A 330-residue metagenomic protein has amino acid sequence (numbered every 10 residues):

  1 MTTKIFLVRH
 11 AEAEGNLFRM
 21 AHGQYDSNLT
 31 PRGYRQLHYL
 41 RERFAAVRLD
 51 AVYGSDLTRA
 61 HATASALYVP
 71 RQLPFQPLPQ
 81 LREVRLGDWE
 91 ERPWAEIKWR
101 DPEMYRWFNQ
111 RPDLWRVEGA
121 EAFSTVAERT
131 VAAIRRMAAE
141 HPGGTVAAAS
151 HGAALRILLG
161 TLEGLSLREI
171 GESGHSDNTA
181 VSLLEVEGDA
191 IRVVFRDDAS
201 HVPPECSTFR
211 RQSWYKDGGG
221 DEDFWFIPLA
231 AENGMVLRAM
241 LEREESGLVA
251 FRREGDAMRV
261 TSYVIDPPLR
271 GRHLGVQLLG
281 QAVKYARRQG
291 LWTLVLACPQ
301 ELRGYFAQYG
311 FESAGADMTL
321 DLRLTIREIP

Functional and structural regions predicted by a protein language model:
T2, D88-E96, T161-L229, L324-P330: Acidic, low-complexity terminal tails and accessory targeting/binding regions of phosphate-metabolizing enzymes
T2-T3, V8-L73, P77: Active-site-proximal alpha-helix that buttresses catalytic centers in soluble enzyme cores
H61, A132-A190, F311: Active-site-adjacent alpha-helix immediately C-terminal to a catalytic or transition-state-stabilizing loop
R71-R129, V194-D198, C206: Phosphate-handling substructures
Q80, Y263-R270: A short, internal acetyl-CoA/4′-phosphopantetheine-binding micro-motif in the GNAT/acyltransferase core
G271-K284, Q308: Conserved acetyl-CoA-binding loop-helix of GNAT-fold acetyltransferases
A286-C298: Conserved GNAT acetyl-CoA-binding A-motif
A297-Q300, Y309, G315-P330: C-terminal "cap" of GNAT-fold acetyltransferases
